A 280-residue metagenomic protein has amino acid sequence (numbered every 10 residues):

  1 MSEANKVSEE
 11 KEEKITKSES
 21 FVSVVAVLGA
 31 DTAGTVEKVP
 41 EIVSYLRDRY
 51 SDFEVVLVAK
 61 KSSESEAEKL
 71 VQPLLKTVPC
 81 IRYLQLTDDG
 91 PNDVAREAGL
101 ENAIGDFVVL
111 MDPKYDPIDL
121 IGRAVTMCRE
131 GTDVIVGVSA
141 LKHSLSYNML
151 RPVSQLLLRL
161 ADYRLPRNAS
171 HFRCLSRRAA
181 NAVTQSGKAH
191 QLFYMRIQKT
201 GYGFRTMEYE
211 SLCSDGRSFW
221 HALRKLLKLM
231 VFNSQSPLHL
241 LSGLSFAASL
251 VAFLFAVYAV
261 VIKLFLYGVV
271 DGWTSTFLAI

Functional and structural regions predicted by a protein language model:
M1-S44, Y50: N-proximal low-complexity "stem/linker" segments adjacent to membrane-targeting elements
P40-L84: Acidic donor-binding segment of Leloir-type glycosyltransferases
S63, Q85-N92, K114-Y115: Short, acidic/glycine-rich phosphate-metal binding loop used to engage nucleotide
Y83-Q85, V134, F204-T206: Conserved beta-strand scaffold positions in the cores of enzyme catalytic domains, especially in NTP/NDP-utilizing
D88, D93-N102, F107, I118-G187 (+3 more regions): Acceptor/aglycone-binding surface of glycosyltransferases and processive sugar-polymer synthases
N181-P237: Catalytic donor/gating beta->alpha subdomain of glycosyltransferases that bind UDP-sugars
L238-I280: Membrane-embedded multi-pass helical conduit in multi-pass membrane proteins, especially envelope-biosynthetic
